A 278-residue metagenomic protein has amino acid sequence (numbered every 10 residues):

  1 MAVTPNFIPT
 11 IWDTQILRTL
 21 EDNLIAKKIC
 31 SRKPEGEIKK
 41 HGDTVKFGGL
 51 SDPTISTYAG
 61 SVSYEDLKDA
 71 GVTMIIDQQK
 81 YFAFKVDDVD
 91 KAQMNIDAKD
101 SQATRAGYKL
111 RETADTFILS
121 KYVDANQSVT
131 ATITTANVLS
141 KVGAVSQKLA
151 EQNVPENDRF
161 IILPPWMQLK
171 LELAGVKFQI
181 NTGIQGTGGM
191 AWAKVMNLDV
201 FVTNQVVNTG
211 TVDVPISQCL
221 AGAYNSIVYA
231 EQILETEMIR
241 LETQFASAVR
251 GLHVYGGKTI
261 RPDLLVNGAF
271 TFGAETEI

Functional and structural regions predicted by a protein language model:
A2-T54, E65-A83, A174-I278: Sequence/fold signature of self-assembling virion shell proteins
I8-P9, D13, L17-E21, L119 (+5 more regions): Generic detector of well-ordered alpha-helical segments enriched in charged/polar residues, highlighting helical
I29, S56, D115-L119, P155-D158 (+1 more regions): Intrinsically disordered or highly flexible coil/loop and linker segments, enriched in small and charged/polar residues
A59-V62: Glycine-rich loop at the start of a catalytic domain that most often binds anionic cofactors/ligands
F84-D88: A basic- and aromatic-enriched beta-loop-alpha substructure that forms the phosphate/nucleotide- and DNA/RNA-contacting
V89-V154, N267-I278: Alpha-helical scaffold segments that mediate packing/assembly in large oligomeric complexes
A125-W192: Extended, solvent-exposed, turn-rich assembly/linker loops in the middle of proteins
